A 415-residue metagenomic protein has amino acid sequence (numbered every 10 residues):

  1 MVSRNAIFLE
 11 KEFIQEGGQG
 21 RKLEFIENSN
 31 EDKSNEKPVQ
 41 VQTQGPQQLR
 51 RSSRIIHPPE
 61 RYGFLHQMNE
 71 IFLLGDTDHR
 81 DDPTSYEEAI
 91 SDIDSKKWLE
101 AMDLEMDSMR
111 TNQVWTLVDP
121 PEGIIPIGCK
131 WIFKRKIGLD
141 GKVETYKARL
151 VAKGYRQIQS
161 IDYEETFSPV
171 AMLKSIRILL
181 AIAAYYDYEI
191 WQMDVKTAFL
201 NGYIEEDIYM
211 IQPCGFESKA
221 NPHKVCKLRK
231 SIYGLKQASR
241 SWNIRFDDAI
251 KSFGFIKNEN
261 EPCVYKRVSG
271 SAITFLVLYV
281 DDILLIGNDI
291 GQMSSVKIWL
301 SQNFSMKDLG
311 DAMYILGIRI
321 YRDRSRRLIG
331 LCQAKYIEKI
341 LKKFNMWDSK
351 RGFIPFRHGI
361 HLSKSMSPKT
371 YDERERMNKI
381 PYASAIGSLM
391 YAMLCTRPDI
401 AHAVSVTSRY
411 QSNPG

Functional and structural regions predicted by a protein language model:
M1-D107, I329, K339-H361, M366-P368: Retroelement integrase C-terminal DNA-binding domain
M1-V2, I7-F8, E24, F72-L73 (+17 more regions): Beta-strand cores of modular interaction/reader domains in eukaryotic scaffold and signaling proteins, especially PDZ
R4-A6, E10, R54, Y86 (+21 more regions): Mobile genetic element proteins and their domesticated derivatives, centered on retroelements and DNA transposons
R61-P83, R135-I161, V170, K196-C226 (+4 more regions): Reverse-transcriptase-like RNA-dependent polymerase core
K96, K136, L200-Q212, K236-Q237 (+3 more regions): Catalytic palm subdomain of template-directed nucleic-acid polymerases, centered on the conserved carboxylate motif
L104-M172, R177, K196-L200, K257-L278: Conserved beta-strand/loop block within the catalytic cores of divalent metal-dependent phospho-transfer/hydrolysis
G154, F167-Q192, K196-F199, Y203 (+7 more regions): Conserved pre-motif C helix in the palm subdomain of viral-like polymerases
K174-L180, I232-Y233, V280, D308-G415: C-terminal reverse transcriptase regions that engage the nucleic-acid substrate
